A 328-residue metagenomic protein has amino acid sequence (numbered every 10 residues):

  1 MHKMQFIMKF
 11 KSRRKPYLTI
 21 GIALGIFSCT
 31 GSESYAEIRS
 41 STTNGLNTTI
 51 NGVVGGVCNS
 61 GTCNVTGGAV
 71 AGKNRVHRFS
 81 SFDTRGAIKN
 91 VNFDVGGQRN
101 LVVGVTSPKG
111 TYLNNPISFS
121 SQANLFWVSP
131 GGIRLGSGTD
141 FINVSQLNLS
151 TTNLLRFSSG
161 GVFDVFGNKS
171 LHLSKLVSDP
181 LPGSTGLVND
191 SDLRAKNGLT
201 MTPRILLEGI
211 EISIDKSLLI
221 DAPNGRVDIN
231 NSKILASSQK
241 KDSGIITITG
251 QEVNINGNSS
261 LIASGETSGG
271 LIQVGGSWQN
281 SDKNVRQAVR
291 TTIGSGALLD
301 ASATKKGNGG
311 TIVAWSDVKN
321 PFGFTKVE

Functional and structural regions predicted by a protein language model:
H2-E328: Extracellular and secretory-pathway beta-repeat/beta-biased strand scaffolds
